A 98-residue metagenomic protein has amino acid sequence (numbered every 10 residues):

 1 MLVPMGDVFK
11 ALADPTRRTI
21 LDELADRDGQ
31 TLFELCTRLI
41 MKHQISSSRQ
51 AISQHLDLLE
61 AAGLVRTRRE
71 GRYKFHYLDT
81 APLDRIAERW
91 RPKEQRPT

Functional and structural regions predicted by a protein language model:
P4, K10-A11, P15-S48, Y73-D84: N-terminal helix-turn-helix DNA-binding core of bacterial DNA-binding proteins
G6-D7, A62: A generic local structural motif
D28, R66, W90-R91: Single-residue recognition of alpha-helix boundary sites
L56-D57: Short, hydrophobic-biased segments on the C-terminal half of alpha helices that form "recognition helices"
E60-E70, Y77: Beta-hairpin "wing" of winged helix-turn-helix
T80-T98: Phospho-regulated, low-complexity intrinsically disordered regions of nuclear gene-regulatory and chromatin-associated
